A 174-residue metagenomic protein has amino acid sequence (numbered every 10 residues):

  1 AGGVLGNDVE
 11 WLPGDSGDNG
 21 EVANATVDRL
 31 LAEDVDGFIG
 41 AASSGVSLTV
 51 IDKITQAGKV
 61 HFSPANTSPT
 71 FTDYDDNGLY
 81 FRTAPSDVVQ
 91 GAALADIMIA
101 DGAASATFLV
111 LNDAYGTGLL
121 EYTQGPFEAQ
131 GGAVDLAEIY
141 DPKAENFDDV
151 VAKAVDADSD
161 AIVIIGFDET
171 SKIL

Functional and structural regions predicted by a protein language model:
A1-G2, Q130: Solvent-exposed amphipathic alpha-helical surface segments
G2-F71, D141-A144, D168-K172: Beta-alpha junction/loop-to-helix N-cap segments that form part of ligand/metal-binding clefts
E10, A104-T107, D160-A161: Residues that mark the start of a beta-strand
N19, A23, D87-G91, G116-L119 (+2 more regions): Conserved donor sugar-nucleotide recognition element shared by glycan-biosynthetic enzymes
V35-E138: Extracytoplasmic ligand/sensor domains, especially the bilobed periplasmic-binding protein
I54-A57, L120-L174: Extracellular/periplasmic bilobed ligand-binding domains
